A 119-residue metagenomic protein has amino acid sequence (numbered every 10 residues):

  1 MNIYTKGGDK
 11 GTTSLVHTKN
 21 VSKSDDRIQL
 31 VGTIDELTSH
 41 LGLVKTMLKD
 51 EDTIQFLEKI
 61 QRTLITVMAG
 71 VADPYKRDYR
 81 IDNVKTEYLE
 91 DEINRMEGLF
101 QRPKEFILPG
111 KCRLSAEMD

Functional and structural regions predicted by a protein language model:
M1-D119: Phosphate/pyrophosphate-binding loop motifs in nucleotide- or prenyl diphosphate-using proteins
